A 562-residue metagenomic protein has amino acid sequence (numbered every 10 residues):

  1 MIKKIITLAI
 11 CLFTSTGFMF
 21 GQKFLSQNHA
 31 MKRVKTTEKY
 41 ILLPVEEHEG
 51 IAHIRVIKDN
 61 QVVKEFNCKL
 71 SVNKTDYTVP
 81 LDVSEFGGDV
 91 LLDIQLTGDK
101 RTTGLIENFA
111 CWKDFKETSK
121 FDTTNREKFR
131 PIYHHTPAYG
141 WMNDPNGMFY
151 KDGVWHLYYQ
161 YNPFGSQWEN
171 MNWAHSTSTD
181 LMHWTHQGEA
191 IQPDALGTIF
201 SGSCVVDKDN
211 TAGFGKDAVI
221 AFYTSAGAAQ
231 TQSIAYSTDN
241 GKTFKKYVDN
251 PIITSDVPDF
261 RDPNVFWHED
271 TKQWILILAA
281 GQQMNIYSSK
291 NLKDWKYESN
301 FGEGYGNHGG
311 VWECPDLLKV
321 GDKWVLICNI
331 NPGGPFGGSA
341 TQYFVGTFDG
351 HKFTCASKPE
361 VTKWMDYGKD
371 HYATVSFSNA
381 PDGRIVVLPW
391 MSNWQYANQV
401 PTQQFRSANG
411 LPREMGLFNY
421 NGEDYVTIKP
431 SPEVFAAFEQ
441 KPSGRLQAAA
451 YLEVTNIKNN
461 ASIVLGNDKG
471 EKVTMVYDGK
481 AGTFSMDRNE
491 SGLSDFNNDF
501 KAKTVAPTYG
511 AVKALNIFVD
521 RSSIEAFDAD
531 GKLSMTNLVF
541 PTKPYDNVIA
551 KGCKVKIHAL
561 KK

Functional and structural regions predicted by a protein language model:
M1-S26: Bacterial Sec-dependent N-terminal signal peptides
K23-N60, V83, V90-K100, F121 (+2 more regions): Beta-rich accessory regions
F24-Q27, M31, V62-L81, T103-N146 (+7 more regions): Surface loop/turn signatures of beta-propeller and other carbohydrate-active proteins
L43, L92-I94, D144-F164, H186-A190 (+9 more regions): Hydrophobic core segments of beta-strands in well-ordered, beta-rich domains
I51-H53, I57-N60, F129, T136-P137 (+2 more regions): Beta-propeller domains
A52-H53, T103, W168-N172, A229-A235 (+2 more regions): Structural motif
I57, S178, S237-T238, I286-L292 (+1 more regions): Conserved Ser/Thr-centered positions that define the repeating blades of beta-propeller domains
V320-G321, P332, F336-K352: Acidic, glycine-rich loop-and-beta core segments that form the ion-binding/anion-interacting portion of active sites
